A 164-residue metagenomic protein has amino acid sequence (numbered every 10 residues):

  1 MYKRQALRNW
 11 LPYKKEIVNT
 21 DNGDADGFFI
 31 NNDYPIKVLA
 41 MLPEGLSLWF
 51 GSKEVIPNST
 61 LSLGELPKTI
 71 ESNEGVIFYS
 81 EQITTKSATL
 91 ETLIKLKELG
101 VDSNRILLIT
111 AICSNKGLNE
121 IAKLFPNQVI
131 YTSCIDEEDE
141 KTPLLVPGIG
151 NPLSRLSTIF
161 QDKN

Functional and structural regions predicted by a protein language model:
K3-N164: PRPP-associated nucleotide enzymes
